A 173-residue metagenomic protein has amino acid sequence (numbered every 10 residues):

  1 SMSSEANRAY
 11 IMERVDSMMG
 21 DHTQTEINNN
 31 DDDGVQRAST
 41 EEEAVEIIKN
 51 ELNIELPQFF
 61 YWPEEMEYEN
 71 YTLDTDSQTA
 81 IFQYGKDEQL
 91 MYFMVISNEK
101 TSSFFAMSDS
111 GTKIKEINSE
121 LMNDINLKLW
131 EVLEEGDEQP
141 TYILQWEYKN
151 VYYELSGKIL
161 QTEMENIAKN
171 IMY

Functional and structural regions predicted by a protein language model:
M2-Y173: Polar, acidic low-complexity tracts enriched in Ser/Thr/Gln/Glu with frequent Gly/Pro and Thr-Pro motifs
